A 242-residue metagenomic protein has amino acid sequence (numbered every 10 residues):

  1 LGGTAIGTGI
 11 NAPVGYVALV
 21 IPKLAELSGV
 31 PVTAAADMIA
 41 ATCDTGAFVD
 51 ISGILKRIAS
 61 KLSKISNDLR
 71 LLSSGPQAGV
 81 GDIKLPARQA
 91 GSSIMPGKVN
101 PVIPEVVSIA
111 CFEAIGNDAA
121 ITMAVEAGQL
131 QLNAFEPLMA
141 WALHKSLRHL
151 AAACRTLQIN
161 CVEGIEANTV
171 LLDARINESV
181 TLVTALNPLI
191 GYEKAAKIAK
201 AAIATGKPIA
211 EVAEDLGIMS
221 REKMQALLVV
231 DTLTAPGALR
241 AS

Functional and structural regions predicted by a protein language model:
L1-S242: Conserved, well-structured ligand/cofactor-binding cores
